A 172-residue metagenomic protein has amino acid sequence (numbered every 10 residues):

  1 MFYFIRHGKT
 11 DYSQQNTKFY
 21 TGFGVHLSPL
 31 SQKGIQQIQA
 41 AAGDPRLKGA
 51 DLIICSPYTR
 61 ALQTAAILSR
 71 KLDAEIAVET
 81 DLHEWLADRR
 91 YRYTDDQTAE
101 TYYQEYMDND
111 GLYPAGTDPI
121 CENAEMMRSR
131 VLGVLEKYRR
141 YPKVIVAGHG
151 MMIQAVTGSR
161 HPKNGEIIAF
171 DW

Functional and structural regions predicted by a protein language model:
M1, A41, A77-V78, H83-A99 (+2 more regions): Acidic, low-complexity terminal tails and accessory targeting/binding regions of phosphate-metabolizing enzymes
F2-A77, N164, W172: Active-site-proximal alpha-helix that buttresses catalytic centers in soluble enzyme cores
Y12, L62, S129-W172: Active-site-adjacent alpha-helix immediately C-terminal to a catalytic or transition-state-stabilizing loop
Q14-Q15, G24-P29, K71-R130: Phosphate-handling substructures
F19, N109-D110, L135-E136: Short hydrophobic/aromatic segments of transmembrane alpha-helices and their interfaces
P45, E100-Q104, L135-Y138: Hydrophobic, Leu/Ile/Phe/Ala-enriched alpha-helical segments that form helix-helix packing faces
I53, P119, N123-M127, V144 (+1 more regions): Short amphipathic alpha-helical interaction segments
C55-T59, D81, A147-M151: Short, well-ordered beta-to-alpha junction loops that form the rim of enzyme active sites and present histidine/acidic
